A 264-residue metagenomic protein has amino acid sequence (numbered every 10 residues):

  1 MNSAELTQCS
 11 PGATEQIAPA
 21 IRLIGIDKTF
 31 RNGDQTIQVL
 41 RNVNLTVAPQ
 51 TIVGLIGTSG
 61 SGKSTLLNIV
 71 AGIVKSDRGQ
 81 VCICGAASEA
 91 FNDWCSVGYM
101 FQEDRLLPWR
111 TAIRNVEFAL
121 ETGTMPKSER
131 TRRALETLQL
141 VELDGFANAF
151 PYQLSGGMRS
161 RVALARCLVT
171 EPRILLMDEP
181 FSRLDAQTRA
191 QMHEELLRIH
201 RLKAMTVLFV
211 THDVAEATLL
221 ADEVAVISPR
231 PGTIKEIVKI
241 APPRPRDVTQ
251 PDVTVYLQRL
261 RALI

Functional and structural regions predicted by a protein language model:
I56-T58: The feature captures the beta-strand-to-loop junction immediately N-terminal to the Walker
A71: Helix-to-loop junction immediately C-terminal to a conserved catalytic motif
G79-D93: Conserved ABC transporter NBD signature motif
I113-E121, T131, L135, K239: Short helical segment in ABC ATPase nucleotide-binding domains corresponding to the A-loop/adjacent helical element
S128-F146, R198: Conserved ABC ATPase "signature" region
A149-Y152, T170: Conserved signature/switch motifs of ABC ATPase nucleotide-binding domains
L164: Hydrophobic anchor residue at the start of the ABC signature
L175-D178: Catalytic Walker B motif of ABC-type/P-loop ATPase nucleotide-binding domains
